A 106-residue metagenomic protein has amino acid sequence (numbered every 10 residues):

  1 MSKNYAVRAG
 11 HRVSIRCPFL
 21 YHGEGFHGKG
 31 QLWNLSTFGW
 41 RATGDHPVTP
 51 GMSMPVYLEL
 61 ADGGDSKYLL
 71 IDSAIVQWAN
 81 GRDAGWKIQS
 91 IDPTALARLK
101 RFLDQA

Functional and structural regions predicted by a protein language model:
M1-L35, R101-A106: N-terminal helix initiation/capping motif
M1-S2, V56-L58: Short Pro/Gly-enriched beta-strand edge/turn motifs at strand-loop
S2-K3, W40-T43, I71-S73: Short structured motifs
P18-P50, P55-Y57, N80-G85: Short strand-loop-strand
A61-L69: Short, Lys/Arg- and Gly-enriched loop/turn segments at beta-strand edges
Y68-N80: Short, compositionally biased
D83-A106: C-terminal output/interaction extensions
